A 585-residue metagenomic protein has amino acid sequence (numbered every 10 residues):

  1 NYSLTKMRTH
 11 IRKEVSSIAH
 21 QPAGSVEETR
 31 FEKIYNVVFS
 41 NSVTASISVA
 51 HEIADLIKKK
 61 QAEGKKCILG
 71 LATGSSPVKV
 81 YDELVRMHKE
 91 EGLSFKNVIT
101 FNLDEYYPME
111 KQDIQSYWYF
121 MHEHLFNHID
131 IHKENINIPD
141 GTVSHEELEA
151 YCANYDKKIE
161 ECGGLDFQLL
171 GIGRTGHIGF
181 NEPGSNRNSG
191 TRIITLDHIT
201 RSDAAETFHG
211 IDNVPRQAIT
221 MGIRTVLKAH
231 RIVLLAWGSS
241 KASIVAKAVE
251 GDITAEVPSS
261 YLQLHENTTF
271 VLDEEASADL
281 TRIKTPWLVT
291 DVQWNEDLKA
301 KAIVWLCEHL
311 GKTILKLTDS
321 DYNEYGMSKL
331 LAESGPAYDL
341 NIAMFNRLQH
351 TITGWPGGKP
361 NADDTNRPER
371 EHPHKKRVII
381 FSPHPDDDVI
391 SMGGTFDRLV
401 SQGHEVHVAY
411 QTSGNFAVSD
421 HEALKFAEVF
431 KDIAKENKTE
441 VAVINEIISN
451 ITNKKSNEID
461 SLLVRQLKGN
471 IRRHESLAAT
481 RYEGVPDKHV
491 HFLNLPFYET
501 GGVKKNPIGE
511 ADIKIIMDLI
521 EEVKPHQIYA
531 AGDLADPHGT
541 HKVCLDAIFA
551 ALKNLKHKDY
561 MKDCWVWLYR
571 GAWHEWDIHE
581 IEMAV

Functional and structural regions predicted by a protein language model:
N1-I68, D363-T365, H372: N-terminal glycine-/serine-/threonine-rich phosphate-binding loop
N1-K13, S40, T44, K58 (+1 more regions): Conserved phosphate- and dinucleotide-binding cores of soluble alpha/beta proteins, encompassing both enzyme active
N1-Y35, S277, T285, W294-T351: Long, low-complexity, Lys/Arg-enriched
K59-E90: Glycine-rich N-terminal segment of FAD-binding domains in flavoprotein oxidoreductases, spanning the beta-loop-helix
I68, I99, D166-F167, R231 (+2 more regions): Structural motif
V80-M87, I178-G190, H538-N554: Short Gly/Thr/Asp-enriched flexible loops that form oxyanion-binding sites at enzyme active sites
F95-I99, L103, V378-P385, V389-R465: ATP-dependent adenylation/pyrophosphate-handling site
R201-H209, V214-A218, G311, K316-I379 (+5 more regions): Metal-dependent de-N-acetylase/amidase catalytic core
